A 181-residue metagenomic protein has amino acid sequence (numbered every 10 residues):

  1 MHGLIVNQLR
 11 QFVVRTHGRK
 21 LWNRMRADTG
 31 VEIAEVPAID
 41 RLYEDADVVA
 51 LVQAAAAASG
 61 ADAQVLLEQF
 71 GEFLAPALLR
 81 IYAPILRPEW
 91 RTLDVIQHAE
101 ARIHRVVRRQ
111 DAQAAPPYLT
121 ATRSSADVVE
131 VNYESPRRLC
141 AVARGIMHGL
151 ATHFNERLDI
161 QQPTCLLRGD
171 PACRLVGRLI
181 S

Functional and structural regions predicted by a protein language model:
M1-P37: Charged, compositionally biased N-terminal leader segments and the immediate start of the first structured element
R10, V14, G71, E100 (+1 more regions): Generic solvent-exposed, charged/amphipathic alpha-helical segments that serve as macromolecular interface scaffolds
H17, T29, S59, A151-N155: A broad structural signal for alpha-helix termini and local helix breaks/kinks
W22-G60: Long amphipathic alpha-helical segments
E32-A38, L74-L78, P171-R174: Short, mixed-charge aromatic SLiMs
D47-A141, T164: Amphipathic interaction/junction segments at domain boundaries or subunit interfaces
V128-S181: C-terminal non-catalytic interaction appendages of large macromolecular assemblies
